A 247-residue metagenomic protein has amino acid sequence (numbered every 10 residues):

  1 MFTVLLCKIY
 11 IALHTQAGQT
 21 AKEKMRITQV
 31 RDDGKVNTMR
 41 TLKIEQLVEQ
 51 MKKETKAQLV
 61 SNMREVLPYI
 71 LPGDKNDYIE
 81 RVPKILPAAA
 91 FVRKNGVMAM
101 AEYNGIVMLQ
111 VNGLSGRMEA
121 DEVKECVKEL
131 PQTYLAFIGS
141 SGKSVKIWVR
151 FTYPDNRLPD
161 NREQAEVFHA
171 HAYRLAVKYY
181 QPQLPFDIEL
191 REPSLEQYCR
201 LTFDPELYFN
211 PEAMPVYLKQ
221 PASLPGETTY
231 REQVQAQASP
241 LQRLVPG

Functional and structural regions predicted by a protein language model:
T3, A12-A21, A222, T228-T229 (+1 more regions): Ala/Thr-enriched low-complexity intrinsically disordered regions
L6-K143, T152-H169, R243-L244: Signature for HUH/AEP ssDNA processing cores
E122-C126, F151-L184, F209-Q233: Helical (often loop-to-helix) elements that flank the catalytic cores of nucleotide-handling enzymes
E129, A170-A172, A176, D187 (+2 more regions): Metal-dependent nucleotidyl/phosphoryl-transfer cores and adjacent nucleic-acid-binding surfaces
L130, R200, K219: Catalytic residues for metal-mediated phosphoryl-transfer on nucleic acids/nucleotides
A136, V145-V149, A176, Y180 (+1 more regions): Long, contiguous hydrophobic alpha-helical segments, chiefly transmembrane helices and signal peptides
W148-P154, L190-A213: Short, conserved secondary-structure transition motifs
Q235-Q242, P246: Intrinsic disorder/low-complexity segments
